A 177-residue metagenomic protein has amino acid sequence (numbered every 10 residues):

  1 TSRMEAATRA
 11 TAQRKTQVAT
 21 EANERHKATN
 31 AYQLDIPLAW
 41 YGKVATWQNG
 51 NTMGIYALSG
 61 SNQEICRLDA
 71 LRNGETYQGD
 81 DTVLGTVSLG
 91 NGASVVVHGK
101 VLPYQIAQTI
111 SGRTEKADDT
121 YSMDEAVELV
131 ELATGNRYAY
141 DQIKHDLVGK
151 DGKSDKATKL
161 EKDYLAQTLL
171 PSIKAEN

Functional and structural regions predicted by a protein language model:
E21-I36: Short aromatic-glycine motifs in intrinsically disordered, low-complexity regions
D35-T86: Secretory pathway targeting signatures of secreted, lumenal, and periplasmic proteins
N51-M53, A93-V95, L147: Hydrophobic residues embedded in beta-strands of well-ordered beta-sheets
G99-N177: Surface-exposed amphipathic alpha-helical segments
